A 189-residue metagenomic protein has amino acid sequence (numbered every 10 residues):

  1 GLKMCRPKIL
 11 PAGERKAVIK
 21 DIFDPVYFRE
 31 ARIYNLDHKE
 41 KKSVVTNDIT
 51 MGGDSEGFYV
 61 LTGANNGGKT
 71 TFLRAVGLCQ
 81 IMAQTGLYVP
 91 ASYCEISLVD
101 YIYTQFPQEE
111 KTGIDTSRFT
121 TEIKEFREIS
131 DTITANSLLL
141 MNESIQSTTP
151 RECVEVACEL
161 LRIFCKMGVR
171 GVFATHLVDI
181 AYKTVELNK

Functional and structural regions predicted by a protein language model:
G1-M4, G86-Y88: Short helix-capping/linker segments at secondary-structure and domain boundaries
L2-A12: Pre-NBD coupling/linker segments of ABC/ABC-like ATPases
A12-E14, V18-K189: ATPase nucleotide-binding head domains, primarily ABC-like/P-loop NTPase cores
